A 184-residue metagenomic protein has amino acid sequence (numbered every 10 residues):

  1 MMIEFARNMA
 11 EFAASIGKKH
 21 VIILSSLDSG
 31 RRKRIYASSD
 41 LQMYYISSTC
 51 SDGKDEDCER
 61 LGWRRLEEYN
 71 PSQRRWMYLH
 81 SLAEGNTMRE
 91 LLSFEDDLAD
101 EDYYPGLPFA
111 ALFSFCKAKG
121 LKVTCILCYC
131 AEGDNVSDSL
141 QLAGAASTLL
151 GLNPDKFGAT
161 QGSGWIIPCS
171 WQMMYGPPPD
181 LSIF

Functional and structural regions predicted by a protein language model:
M1-H20, S29-F184: Accessory terminal and edge-of-domain segments that mediate assembly/interaction and cofactor placement around
L24-S25: Short His-Asn-centered micro-motif
